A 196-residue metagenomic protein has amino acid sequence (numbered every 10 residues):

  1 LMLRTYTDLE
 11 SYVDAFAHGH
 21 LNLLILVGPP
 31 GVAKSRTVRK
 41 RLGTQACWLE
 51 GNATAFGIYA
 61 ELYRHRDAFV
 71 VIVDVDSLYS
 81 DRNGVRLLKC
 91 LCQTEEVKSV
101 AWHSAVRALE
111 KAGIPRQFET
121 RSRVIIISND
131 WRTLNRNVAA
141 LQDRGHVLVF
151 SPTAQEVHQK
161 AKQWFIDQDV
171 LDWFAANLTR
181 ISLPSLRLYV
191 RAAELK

Functional and structural regions predicted by a protein language model:
L1-H20: N-terminal pre-Walker A segment at the start of P-loop NTPase domains
H18-T37: Walker A/P-loop nucleotide-binding motif
V32, Q45-F69, D76-D81: AAA+/P-loop NTPase substrate/partner-engagement loops
V38-Q45: A conserved segment at the C-terminal end of the G1
R66-V70, R116-I126: Loop/turn-to-beta-strand initiation segments
S80-T120: Conserved catalytic/switch belt of AAA+ P-loop NTPases
N135-A154: A short helix-turn-beta junction within AAA+ P-loop NTPase domains corresponding to the substrate/partner-engaging
A161-K196: Conserved AAA+ ATPase small/helical "lid" subdomain
